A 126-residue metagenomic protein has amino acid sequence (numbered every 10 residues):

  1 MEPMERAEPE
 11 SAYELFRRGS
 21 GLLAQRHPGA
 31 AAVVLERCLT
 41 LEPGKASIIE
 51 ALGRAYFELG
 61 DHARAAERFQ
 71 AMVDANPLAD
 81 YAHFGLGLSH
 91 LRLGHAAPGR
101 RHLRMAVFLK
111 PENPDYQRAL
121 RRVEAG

Functional and structural regions predicted by a protein language model:
M1-R6, R100-G126: Terminal, low-structured helical/coil segments at or just beyond the last alpha-helical repeat
R6-A7, T40, D74, F108: Structural signature of alpha-solenoid helical repeat scaffolds
E8-L41, E58: Alpha-helical segment of the N-proximal tetratricopeptide repeat
A12, A46-S47, D80-Y81, P114-D115: Helix-start (N-cap) detector for alpha-helical repeat units in TPR-like alpha-solenoids, especially tetratricopeptide
Q25-R37, L59-A71, L93-M105: Structural signature of tandem alpha-helical TPR/SEL1-like repeats, specifically the intra-repeat loop/turn
